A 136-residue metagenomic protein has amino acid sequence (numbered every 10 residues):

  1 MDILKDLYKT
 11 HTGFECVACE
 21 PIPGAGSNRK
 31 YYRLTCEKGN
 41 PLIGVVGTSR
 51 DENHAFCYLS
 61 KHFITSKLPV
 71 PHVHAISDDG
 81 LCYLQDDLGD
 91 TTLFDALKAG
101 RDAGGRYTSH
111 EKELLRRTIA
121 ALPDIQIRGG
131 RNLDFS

Functional and structural regions predicted by a protein language model:
M1, G24-A25, S49, F56: Short linear sequence motifs
M1-E20: Juxta-kinase regulatory segment immediately upstream of eukaryotic protein kinase catalytic domains
T10-G13, I22-G24, H62-I64, G104: A short linear-motif detector with a strong N-terminal bias
F14-T35: ATP-binding glycine-rich phosphate-binding loop
Y32-S136: ATP-binding pocket architecture of kinase catalytic cores
